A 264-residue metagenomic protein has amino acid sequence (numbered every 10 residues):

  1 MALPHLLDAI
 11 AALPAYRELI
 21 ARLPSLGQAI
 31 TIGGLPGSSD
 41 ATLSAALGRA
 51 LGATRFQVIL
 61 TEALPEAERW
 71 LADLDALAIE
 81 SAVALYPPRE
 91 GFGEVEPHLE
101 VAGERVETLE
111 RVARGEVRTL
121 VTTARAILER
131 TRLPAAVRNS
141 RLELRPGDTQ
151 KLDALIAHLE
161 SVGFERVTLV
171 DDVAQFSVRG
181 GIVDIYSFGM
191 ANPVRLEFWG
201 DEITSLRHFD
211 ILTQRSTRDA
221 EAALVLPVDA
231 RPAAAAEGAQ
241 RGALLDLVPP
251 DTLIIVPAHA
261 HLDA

Functional and structural regions predicted by a protein language model:
M1-A264: ASCE RecA-like P-loop NTPase motor cores that couple ATP hydrolysis to mechanical translocation on nucleic acids
